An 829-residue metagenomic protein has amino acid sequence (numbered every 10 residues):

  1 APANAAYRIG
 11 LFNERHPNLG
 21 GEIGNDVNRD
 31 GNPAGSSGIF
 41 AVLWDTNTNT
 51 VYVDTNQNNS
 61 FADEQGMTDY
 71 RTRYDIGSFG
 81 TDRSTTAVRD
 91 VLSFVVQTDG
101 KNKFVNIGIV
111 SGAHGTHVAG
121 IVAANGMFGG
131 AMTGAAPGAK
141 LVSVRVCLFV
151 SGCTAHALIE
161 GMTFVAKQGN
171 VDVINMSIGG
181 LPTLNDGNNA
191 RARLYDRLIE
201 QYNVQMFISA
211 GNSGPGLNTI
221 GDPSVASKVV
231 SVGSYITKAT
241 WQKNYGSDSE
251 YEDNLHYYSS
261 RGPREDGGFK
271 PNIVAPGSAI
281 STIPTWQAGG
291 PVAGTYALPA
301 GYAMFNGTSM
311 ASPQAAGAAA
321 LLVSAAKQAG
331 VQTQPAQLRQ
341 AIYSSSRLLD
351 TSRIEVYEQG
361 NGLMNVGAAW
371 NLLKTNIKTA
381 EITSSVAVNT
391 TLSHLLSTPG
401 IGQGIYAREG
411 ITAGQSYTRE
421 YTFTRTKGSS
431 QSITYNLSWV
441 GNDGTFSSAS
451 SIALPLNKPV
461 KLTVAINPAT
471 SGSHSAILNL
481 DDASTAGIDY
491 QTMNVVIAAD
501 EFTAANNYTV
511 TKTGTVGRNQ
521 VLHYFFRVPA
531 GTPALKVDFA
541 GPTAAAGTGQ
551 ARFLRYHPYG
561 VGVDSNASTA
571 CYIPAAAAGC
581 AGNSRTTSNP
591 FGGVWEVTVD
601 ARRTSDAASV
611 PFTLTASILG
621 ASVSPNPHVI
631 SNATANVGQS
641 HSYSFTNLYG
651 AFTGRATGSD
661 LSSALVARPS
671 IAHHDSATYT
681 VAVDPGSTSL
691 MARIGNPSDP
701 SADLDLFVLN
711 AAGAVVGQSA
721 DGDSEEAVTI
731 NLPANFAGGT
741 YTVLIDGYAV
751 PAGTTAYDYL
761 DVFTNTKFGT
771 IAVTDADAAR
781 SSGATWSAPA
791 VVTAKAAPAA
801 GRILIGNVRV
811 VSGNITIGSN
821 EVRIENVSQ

Functional and structural regions predicted by a protein language model:
A1-G100, A407-T412, S416, E420-K427 (+6 more regions): Long, low-hydrophobicity ectodomains and other hydrophilic envelope-associated domains
A1-T48, T55-N56, S60-T154, G169-D172 (+7 more regions): Subtilisin-like serine protease catalytic core
S84, V88-Q97, S224-A316, A320 (+1 more regions): Extracellular S/T/G-rich loop segment that most often corresponds to the catalytic His/Ser-adjacent loop
A119-V122, V142-L148, T219-D222, K228 (+8 more regions): Hydrolase catalytic cores
Q201, G211, V366-I466, I488-Y490 (+3 more regions): Secreted peptidase-domain scaffold signal
I273, G360, Y417-R425, L462-V464 (+5 more regions): Buried hydrophobic-core signal for structured, non-transmembrane domains
A303, I452-S471, L554-T613, F707-D758: Noncatalytic accessory or regulatory domains flanking protease catalytic cores in secreted, cell-surface, and selected
T470-F502, G620, R802-E825: Terminal connector regions
